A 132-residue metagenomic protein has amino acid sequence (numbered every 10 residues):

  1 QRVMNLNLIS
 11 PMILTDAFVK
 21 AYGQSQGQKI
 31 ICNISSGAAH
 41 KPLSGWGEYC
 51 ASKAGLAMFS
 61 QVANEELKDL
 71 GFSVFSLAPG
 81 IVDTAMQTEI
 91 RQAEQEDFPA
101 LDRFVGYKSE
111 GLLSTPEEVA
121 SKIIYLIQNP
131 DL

Functional and structural regions predicted by a protein language model:
Q1-M12, C32, L56: Catalytic Tyr-X3-Lys loop
T15, S52: Active-site helix of classical SDR
A17-Q28: A short helix-coil junction within the Rossmann-fold of NAD(P)-dependent oxidoreductases
C32, V74-L77, Q87: Hydrophobic structural elements of the Rossmann-like NAD(P)H-binding subdomain that define the short-chain
S36: Residue(s) in the substrate-gating loop at a strand-loop-helix junction that position the organic substrate next
K41, V62-F72: Active-site-adjacent segment of SDR/Rossmann-fold oxidoreductases
K41-G47: Active-site loop immediately N-terminal to the catalytic Tyr-X3-Lys motif of short-chain dehydrogenase/reductase
S76-P79, T84, E94-L132: C-terminal helical subdomain
